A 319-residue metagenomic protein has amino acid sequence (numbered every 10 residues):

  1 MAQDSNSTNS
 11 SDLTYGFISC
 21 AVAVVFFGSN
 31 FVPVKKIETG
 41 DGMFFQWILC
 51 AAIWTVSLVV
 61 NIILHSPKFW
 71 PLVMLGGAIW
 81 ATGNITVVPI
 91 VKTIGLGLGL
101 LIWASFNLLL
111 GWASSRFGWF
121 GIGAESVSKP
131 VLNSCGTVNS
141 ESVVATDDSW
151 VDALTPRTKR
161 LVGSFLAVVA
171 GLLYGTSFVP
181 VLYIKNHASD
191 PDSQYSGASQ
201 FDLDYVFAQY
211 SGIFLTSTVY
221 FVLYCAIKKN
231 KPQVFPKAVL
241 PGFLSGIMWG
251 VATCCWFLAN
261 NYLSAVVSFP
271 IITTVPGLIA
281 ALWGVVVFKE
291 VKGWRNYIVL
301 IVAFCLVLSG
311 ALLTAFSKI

Functional and structural regions predicted by a protein language model:
M1-I319: Polytopic alpha-helical membrane proteins, predominantly small-molecule transporters/carriers
